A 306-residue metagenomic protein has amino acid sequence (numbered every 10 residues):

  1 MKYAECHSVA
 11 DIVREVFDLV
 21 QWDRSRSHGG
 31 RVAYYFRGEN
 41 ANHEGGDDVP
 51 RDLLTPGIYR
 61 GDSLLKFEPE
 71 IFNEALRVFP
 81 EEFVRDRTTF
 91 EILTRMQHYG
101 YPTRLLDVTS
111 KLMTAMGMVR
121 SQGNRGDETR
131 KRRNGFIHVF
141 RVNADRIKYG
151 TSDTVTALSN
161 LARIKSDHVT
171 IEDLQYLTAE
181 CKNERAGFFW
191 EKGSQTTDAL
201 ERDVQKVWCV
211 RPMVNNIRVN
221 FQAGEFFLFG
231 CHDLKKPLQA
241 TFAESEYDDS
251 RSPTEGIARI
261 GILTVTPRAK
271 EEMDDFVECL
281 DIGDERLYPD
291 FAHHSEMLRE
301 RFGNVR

Functional and structural regions predicted by a protein language model:
M1-R306: Catalytic-core elements of nucleic-acid end-processing and repair enzymes
